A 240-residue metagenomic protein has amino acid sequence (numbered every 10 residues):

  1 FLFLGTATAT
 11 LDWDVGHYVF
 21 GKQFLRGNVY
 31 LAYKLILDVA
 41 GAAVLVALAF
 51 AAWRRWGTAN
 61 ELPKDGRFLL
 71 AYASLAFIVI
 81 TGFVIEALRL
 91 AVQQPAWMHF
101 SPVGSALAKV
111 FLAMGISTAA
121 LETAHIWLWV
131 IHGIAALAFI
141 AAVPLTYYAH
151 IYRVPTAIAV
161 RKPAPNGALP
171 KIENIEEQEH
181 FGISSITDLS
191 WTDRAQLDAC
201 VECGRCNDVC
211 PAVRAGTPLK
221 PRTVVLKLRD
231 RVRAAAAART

Functional and structural regions predicted by a protein language model:
F1-I183, L226, R231: Membrane-embedded alpha-helical bundles of multi-pass integral membrane proteins
F1-L4, V143-P144, R161, V201-G204 (+1 more regions): Long hydrophobic segments that form regular secondary structure
A40-V46, D193-A195, C203: Charged interaction patches that mediate protein-protein contacts
P170-D198, R205-N207, V213-T240: Ferredoxin-type iron-sulfur electron-transfer modules in oxidoreductases and energy-metabolism complexes
